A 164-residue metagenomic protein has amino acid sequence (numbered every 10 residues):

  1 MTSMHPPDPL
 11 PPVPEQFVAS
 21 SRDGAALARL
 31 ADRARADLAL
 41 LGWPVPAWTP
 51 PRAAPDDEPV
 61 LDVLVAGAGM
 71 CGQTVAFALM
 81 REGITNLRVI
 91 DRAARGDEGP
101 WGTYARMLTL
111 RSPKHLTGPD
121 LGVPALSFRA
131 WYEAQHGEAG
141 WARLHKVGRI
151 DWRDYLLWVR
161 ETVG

Functional and structural regions predicted by a protein language model:
M1-D62, R81-T85: Extreme N-terminal leader/targeting segments of oxidoreductases
L10-F17, R92-R153: Glycine-rich active-site loop/strand segments that organize a redox cofactor
A54, G72-V75: Walker A/P-loop-proximal flanking segment of P-loop NTPase domains
G67-Q73, R92: Glycine-rich Rossmann-fold phosphate-binding loop(s) that bind the pyrophosphate of adenine dinucleotide cofactors
V75-A76, G99: Short glycine-/acidic-enriched loop or helix-start segments at secondary-structure transitions that form or flank
F77, R81, E161: Short, well-ordered alpha-helices that flank and scaffold nucleotide-derived cofactor binding pockets
N86-D91: Short beta-strand "acidic-cap" motif of Rossmann-like dinucleotide-binding folds
I150-G164: Helical element adjacent to the flavin cofactor pocket in flavoenzyme catalytic cores
